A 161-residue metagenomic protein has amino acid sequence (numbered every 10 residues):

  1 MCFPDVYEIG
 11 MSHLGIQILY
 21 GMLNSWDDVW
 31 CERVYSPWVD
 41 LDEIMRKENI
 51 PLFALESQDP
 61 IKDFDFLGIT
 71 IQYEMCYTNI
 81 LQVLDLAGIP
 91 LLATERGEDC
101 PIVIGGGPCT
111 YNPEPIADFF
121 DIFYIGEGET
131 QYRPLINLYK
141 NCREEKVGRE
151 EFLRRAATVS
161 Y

Functional and structural regions predicted by a protein language model:
M1-E8, L67-I69: Short hydrophobic beta-strand segments
P4, G10-G21, V29-W30, P37-M45 (+2 more regions): Low-complexity, highly charged intrinsically disordered N-terminal segments that act as targeting/localization
V6-I9, E74-C76: Short acidic, S/G/P-rich loop/turn micro-motifs used as interaction or catalytic elements
D28-V29, I89: Short aromatic/hydrophobic-glycine micro-motifs
S36-Y161: Glycine-rich beta-alpha loop elements in corrinoid/cobalamin-binding modules across cobalamin-dependent enzymes
